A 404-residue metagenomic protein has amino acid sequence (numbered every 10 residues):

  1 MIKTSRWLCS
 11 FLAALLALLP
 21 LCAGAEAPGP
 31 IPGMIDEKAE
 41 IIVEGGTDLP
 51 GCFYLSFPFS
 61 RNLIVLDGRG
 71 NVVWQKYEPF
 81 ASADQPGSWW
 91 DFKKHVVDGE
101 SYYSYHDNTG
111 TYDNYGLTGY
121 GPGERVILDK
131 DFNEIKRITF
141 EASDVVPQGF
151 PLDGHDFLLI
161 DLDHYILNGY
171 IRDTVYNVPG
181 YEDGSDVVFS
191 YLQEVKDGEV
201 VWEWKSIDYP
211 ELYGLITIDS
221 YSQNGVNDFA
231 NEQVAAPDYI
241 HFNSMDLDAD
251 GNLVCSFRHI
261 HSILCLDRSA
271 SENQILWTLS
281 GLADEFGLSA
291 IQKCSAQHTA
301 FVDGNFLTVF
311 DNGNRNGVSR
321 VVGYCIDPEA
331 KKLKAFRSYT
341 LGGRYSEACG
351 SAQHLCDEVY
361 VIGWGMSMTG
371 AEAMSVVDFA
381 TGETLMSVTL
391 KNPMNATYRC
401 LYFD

Functional and structural regions predicted by a protein language model:
M1-F11: Bacterial N-terminal signal peptides that target proteins for export
S10-P20: Bacterial N-terminal signal peptides
L19-A27: Sec-dependent signal peptide cleavage junction
E26-D404: Histidine-/acidic-rich catalytic cores in large beta-rich domains
